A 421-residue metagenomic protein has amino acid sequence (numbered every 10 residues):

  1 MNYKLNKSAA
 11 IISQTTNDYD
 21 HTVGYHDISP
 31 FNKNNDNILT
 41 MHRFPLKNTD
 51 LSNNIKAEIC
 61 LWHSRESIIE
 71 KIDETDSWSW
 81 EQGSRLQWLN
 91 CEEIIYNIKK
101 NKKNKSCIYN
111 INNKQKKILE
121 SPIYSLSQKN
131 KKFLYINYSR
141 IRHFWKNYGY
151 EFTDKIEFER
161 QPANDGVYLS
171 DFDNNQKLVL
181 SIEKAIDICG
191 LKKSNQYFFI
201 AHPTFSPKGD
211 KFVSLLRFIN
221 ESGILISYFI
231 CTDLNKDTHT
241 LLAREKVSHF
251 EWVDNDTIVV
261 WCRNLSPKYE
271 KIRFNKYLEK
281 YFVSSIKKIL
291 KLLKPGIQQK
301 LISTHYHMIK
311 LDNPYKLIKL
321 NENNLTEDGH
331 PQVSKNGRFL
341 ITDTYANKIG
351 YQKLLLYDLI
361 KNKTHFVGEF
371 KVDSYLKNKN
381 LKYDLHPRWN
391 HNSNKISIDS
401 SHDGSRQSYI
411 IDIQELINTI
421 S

Functional and structural regions predicted by a protein language model:
I12-H21, I72-W80, Q176-Q196, I318-N324 (+1 more regions): Surface-exposed loop and turn segments in beta-propeller and other repeat-based domains that flank or scaffold
D20-D27, P45, L51-N104, S374: Blade-loop segments of beta-propeller domains
I28-I38, W78-N101, Y124-K132, I136-N137 (+4 more regions): Blade-terminus and WD-like Trp-Asp/Gly-His loop motifs, strongest in beta-propeller folds
M41-I55, I136-N164, S214-L225, R263-L301 (+2 more regions): Short, conserved, GDST-rich strand-edge loop motifs in beta-rich repeat architectures
T75-Q87, C91-G166, V179-N195: Asp-box/WD-like beta-propeller blade repeats and closely related beta-sheet repeat scaffolds
A243-H249, I318-Q332, K363-R388: Conserved blade-ending motifs and adjacent loop-strand segments that build the rim/top face of beta-propeller domains
K291-Y306, I318-K363: Loop/turn-rich, solvent-exposed surfaces of beta-rich toroidal or solenoidal domains
Y383-S421: Blade-level signature of beta-propeller repeat domains, shared across WD40, Kelch, NHL, RCC1 and BNR/Asp-box propellers
